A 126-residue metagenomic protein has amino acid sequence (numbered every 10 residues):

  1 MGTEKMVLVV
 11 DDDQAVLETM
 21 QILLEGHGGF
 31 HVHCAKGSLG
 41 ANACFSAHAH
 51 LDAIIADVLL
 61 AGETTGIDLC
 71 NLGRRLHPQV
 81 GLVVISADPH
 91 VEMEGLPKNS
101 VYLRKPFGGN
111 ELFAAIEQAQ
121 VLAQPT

Functional and structural regions predicted by a protein language model:
M1-L8, E18-Q21, G108-T126: Non-catalytic signal-transmission and effector/linker regions of two-component phosphorelay proteins
Q14-H33: Two-component/phosphorelay signaling modules centered on CheY-like receiver
C34-A53: Acidic, metal-coordinating helix/loop segments flanking the phosphotransfer/catalytic sites of two-component signaling
K36-G37, T64-L69: Acidic catalytic/metal-coordinating carboxylates
D57-V58: Active-site residues of response regulator receiver
I67-P78: Short amphipathic alpha-helix used as the core "switch/output" element in two-component signaling
I85-S86: Hydrophobic/aromatic residues positioned on beta-strands within the core alpha/beta folds
K105: A Lys-centered signature of the CheY-like receiver
